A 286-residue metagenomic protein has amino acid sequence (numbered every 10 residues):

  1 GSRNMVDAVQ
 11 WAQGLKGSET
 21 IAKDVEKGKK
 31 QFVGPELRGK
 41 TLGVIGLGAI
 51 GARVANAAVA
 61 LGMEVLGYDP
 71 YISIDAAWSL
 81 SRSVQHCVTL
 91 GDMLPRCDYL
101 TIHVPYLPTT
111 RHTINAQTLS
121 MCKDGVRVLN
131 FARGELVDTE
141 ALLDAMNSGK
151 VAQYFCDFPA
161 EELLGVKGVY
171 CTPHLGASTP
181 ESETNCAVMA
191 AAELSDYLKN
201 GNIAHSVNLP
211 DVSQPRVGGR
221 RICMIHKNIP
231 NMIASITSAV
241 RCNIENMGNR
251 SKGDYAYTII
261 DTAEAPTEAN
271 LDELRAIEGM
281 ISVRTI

Functional and structural regions predicted by a protein language model:
G1-T41, H205: Phosphate-binding beta-alpha-beta segment of Rossmann-like dinucleotide-binding domains, i.e., the NAD(P)
E36-L37, K123, V217: Short, flexible coil/linker segments at domain boundaries that flank nucleotide/cofactor-interacting
K40-G43, E64, R221: Residues that mark the start of a beta-strand
L47-G48: Glycine-rich Rossmann-fold phosphate-binding loop(s) that bind the pyrophosphate of adenine dinucleotide cofactors
G51-A52: N-terminal Rossmann-fold NAD(P) dinucleotide-binding loop
A57-A58, C122: Aromatic pocket-lining residues of Rossmann-like dinucleotide-binding sites
L66, P70-E162, S178: Rossmann-like adenosine-cofactor binding region
L164-K167, L175-I286: NAD(P)-dependent dehydrogenase/reductase Rossmann-like domain
